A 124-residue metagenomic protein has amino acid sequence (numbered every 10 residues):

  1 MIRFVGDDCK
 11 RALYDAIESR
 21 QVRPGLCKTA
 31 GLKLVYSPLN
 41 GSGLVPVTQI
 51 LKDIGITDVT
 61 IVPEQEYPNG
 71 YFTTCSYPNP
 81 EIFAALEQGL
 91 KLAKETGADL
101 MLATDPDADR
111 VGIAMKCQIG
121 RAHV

Functional and structural regions predicted by a protein language model:
M1-A93: Gly/Ser/Thr-enriched, mixed-charge loops and adjacent short helices that form phosphate/oxyanion-binding elements
Q49-L51, M115-Q118: Short, glycine/charged-enriched secondary-structure capping and boundary segments
G89-C117: Glycine-rich phosphate-binding loop
A122-V124: Conserved small/polar residues in nucleotide/adenosyl-binding loops
